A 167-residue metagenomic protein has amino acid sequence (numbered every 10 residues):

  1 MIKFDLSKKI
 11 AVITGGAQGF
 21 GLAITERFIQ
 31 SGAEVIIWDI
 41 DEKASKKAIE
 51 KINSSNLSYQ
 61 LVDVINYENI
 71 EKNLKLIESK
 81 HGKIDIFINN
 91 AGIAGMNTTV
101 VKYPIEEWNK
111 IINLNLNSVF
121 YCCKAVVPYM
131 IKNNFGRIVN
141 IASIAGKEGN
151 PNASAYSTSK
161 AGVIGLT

Functional and structural regions predicted by a protein language model:
F4-V35: Canonical Rossmann dinucleotide-binding motif of NAD(H)/NADP(H)-dependent dehydrogenases/reductases, specifically
E42-K43, L61-N73, I105: The beta1-alpha1 cofactor-binding region of Rossmann-like NAD(H)/NADP(H)-dependent oxidoreductases
A91-M96: Conserved NAD(P)H cofactor-binding loop of Rossmann-fold oxidoreductase domains
T98-V100, E107-N109: Substrate-binding pocket helix/loop in short-chain dehydrogenase/reductase
V101, E148-S154: Active-site loop immediately N-terminal to the catalytic Tyr-X3-Lys motif of short-chain dehydrogenase/reductase
C123, S159, T167: Active-site helix of classical SDR
S143: Residue(s) in the substrate-gating loop at a strand-loop-helix junction that position the organic substrate next
